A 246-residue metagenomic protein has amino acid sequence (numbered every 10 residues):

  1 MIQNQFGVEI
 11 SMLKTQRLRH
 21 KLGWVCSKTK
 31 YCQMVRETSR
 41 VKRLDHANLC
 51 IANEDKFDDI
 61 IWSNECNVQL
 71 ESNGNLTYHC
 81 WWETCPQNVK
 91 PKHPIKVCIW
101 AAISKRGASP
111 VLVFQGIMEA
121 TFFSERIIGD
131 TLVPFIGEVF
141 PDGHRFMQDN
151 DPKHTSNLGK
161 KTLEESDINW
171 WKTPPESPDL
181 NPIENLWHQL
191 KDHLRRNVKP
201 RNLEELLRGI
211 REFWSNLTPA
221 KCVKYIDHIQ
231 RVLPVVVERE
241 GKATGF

Functional and structural regions predicted by a protein language model:
M1-V41, D59, N64-T77: Conserved short alpha-helical interface segments
F6-G7, V89-H93, M118-F122, E138 (+3 more regions): Conserved, non-catalytic sequence blocks in retroelement Pol enzymes and Pol-derived host proteins
T15, A47, N64, A101 (+7 more regions): Generic structural signal for small/hydrophobic residues in well-ordered secondary structure, especially within
M34-T38, Q148-N150, N157-L158, K172-R195 (+1 more regions): RNase H-like two-metal-ion nuclease catalytic core shared by retroviral integrases and related mobile-element nucleases
R40-D130, R239: Extended, low-complexity cationic-aromatic segments
K56-I60, I183-F246: C-terminal anion-handling pockets and recognition modules
S63-E65, P141-H154, L180-N181: Acidic/histidine-rich, metal-coordinating catalytic segments
S124-R145: Short, basic/hydrophobic alpha-helical segments
